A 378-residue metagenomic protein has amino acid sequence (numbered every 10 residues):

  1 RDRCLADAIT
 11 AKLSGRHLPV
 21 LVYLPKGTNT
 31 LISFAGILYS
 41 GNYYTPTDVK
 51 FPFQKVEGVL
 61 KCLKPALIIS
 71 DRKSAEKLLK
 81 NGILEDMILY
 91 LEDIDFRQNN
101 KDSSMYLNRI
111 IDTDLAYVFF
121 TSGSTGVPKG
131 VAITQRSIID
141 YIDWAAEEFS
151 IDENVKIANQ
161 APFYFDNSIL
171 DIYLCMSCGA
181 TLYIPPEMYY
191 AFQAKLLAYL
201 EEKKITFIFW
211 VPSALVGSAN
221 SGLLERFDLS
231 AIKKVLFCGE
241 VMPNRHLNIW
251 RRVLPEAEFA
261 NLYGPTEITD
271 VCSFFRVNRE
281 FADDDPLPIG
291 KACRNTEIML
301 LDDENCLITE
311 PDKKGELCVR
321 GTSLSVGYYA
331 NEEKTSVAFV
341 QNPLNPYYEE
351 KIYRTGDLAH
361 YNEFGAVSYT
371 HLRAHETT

Functional and structural regions predicted by a protein language model:
R1-R136, F149-S150, G179, D357-E376: Carrier-protein-dependent adenylate-forming modules in NRPS/ANL systems
P19-Y23, L31, L38, A116 (+9 more regions): Short, well-ordered beta-strand segments
V20, I37, I68, L115 (+9 more regions): Conserved S/T- and glycine-rich ATP-binding loop of Class I adenylate-forming
L24-G27, D48, A161-S168, M188 (+1 more regions): Conserved AMP-binding
F53, K61, I68-N108, I138 (+2 more regions): AMP-dependent adenylate-forming
V118, Q160-A161, P185, W210-V211 (+7 more regions): Short hydrophobic "strand-cap" motifs at the C-terminus of beta-strands
K129-A158, D166-T206: Conserved AMP-binding/adenylation subdomain of ANL enzymes
S177-A180, I205-F209, A219-P288, E297: Gly/Ser/Thr-rich phosphate-binding loop
